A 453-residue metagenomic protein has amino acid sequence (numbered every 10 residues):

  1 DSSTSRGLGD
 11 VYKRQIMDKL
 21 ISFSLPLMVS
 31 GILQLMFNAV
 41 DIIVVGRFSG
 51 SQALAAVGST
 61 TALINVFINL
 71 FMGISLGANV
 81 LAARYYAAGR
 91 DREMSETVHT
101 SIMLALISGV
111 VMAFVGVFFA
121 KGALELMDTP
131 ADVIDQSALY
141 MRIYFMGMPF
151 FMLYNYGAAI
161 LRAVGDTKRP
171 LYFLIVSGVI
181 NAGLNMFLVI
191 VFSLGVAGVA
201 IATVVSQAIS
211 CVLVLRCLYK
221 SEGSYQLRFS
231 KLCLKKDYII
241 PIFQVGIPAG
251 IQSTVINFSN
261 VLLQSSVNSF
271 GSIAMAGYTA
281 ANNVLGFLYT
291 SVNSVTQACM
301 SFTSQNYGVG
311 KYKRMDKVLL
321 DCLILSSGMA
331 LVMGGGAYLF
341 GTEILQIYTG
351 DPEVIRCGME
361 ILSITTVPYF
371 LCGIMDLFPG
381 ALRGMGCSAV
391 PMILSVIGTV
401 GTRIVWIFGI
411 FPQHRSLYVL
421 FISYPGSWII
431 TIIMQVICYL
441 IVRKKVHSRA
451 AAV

Functional and structural regions predicted by a protein language model:
R6-S24, A82-G147, V191-I247, T303-P368 (+1 more regions): Short alpha-helical transmembrane segments in multi-pass integral membrane proteins
S22-D41, I143, S177, S206-S210 (+4 more regions): Transmembrane helical elements of multi-pass membrane transporters/channels
L27, G31, I43, V80 (+15 more regions): Transmembrane alpha-helix boundary and packing residues in multipass membrane permease domains and related
M28, I32, M36, V40 (+16 more regions): Generic alpha-helical transmembrane segments of integral inner-membrane proteins, especially permease/transport modules
M36-A55, L124-A131, F187-L194, T254-F287 (+3 more regions): Helix-terminus/linker motif at the lipid-water interface of multi-pass membrane proteins
S51, A55-A62, M141, A200 (+3 more regions): Small-residue hotspots at the loop-to-helix junctions and early N-terminal turns of transmembrane alpha-helices
L54-F114, F151-P170, G277-G335, L339-G341 (+2 more regions): Small-residue-rich hydrophobic transmembrane alpha-helices
S75, Y144-R162, P170-G178, V199-V214 (+4 more regions): Short runs within selected transmembrane alpha-helices of multi-pass transporters and secretion channels
